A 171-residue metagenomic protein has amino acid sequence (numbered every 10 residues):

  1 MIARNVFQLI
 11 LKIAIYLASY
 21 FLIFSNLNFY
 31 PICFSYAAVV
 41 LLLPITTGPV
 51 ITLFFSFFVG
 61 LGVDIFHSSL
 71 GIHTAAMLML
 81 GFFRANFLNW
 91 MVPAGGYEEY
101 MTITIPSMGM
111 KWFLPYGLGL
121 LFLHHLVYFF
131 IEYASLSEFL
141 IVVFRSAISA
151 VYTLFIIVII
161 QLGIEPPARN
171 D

Functional and structural regions predicted by a protein language model:
M1-D171: Terminal, non-globular segments
